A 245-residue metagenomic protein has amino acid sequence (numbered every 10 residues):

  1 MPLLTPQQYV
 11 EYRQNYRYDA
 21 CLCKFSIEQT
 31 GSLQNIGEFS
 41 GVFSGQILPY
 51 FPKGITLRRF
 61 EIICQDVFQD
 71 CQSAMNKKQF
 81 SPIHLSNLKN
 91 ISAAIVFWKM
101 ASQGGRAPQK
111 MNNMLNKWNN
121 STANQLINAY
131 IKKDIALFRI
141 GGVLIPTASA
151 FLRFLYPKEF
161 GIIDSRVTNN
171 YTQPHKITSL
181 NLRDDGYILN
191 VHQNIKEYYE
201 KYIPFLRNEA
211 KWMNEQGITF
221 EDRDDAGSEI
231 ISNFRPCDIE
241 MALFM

Functional and structural regions predicted by a protein language model:
M1-Q69, S81, L88-N90, G161-M245: C-terminal accessory module of base-excision DNA glycosylases/AP lyases that mediates lesion recognition and DNA
C64-A74, I95-G104: Patatin-like phospholipase
Q72, N76-F80, I135-L137, L152 (+1 more regions): Amphipathic alpha-helical segments within well-ordered protein domains
F80-V143: Helix-hairpin-helix/helix-loop-helix acidic hairpins
K89-Q103, A150-F154, C237-M245: Short, hydrophobic/amphipathic alpha-helical patches that form generic packing surfaces within helical domains
I131-T172: Catalytic DNA-binding helix-loop module of base-excision-repair DNA glycosylases/AP lyases
